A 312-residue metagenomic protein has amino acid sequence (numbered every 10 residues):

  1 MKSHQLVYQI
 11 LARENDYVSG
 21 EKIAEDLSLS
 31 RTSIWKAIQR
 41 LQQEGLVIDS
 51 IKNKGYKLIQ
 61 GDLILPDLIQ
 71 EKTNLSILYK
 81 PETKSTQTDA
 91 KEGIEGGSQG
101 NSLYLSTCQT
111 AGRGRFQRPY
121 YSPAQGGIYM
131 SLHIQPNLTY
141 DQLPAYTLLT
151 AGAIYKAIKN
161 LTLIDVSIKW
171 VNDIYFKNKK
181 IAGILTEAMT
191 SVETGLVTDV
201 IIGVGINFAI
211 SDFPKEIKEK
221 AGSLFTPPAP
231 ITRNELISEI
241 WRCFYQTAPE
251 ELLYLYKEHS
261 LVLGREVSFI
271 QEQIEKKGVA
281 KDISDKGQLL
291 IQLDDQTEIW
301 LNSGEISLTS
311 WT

Functional and structural regions predicted by a protein language model:
M1-S30, Q43, T139-Y140, L148-V166 (+1 more regions): Long, positively charged amphipathic alpha-helical accessory segments at protein N-termini or as interdomain linkers
K2-L148: N-terminal lobe of the biotin/lipoate ligase/transferase fold
Q99, P123-G127, K169, K179 (+1 more regions): Short connector loops at helix/strand junctions that flank enzyme active sites, especially segments positioning acidic
S102, I164-K169: A short coil-to-beta-strand element that immediately follows conserved catalytic motifs
D173: Conserved active-site carboxylates
